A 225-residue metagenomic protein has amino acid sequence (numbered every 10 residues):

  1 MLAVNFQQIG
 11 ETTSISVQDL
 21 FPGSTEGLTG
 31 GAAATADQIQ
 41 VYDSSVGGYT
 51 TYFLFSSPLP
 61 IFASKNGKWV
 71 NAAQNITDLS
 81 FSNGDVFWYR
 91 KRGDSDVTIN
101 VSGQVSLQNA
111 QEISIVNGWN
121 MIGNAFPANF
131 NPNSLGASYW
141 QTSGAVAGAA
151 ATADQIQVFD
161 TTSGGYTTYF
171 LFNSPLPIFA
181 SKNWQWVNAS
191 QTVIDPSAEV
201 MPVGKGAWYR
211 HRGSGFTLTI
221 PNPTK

Functional and structural regions predicted by a protein language model:
M1-T35, S44-V46, T77-T152, E199-K225: A short, polar beta-strand/turn micro-motif
V4, A33-D37, S64, A73 (+3 more regions): Intrinsic disorder/low-complexity segments
Q7, P22, D43, F53-S56 (+7 more regions): Compositionally biased, low-structure terminal segments
G10, Q40-Y42, I76, S143 (+3 more regions): Compositionally biased, intrinsically disordered low-complexity segments enriched in polar/proline residues
I39-Y42, Y52, Y89, I156-F159 (+2 more regions): Fold-core signature of tandem repeat domains
V46-F53, S95-T98, T162-F170, D195 (+1 more regions): Short, surface-exposed beta-strand/loop "edge" segments at domain boundaries and coil↔beta transitions
Y49-N83, T168-V203: A cross-kingdom feature marking solvent-exposed beta-strand/loop segments within repeated, beta-rich binding/scaffold
A125-N133, A147-T192, S197-M201, T224: Contiguous ligand/interfacial binding patches
